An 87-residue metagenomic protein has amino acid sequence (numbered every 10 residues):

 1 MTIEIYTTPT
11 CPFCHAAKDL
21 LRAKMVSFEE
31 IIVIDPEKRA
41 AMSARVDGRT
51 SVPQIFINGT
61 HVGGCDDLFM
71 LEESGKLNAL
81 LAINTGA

Functional and structural regions predicted by a protein language model:
M1-E29: Local sequence-structure signature of Cys/Sec-based thiol-disulfide redox active-site neighborhoods
E4, E30, Q54, E72: Acidic-residue sensor for enzyme active/binding pockets
S27-F28, I83-G86: Bateman/CBS regulatory modules and CBS-like beta-alpha motifs in cytosolic regions of diverse proteins
S27-R39: Thiol-based oxidoreductase modules, predominantly thioredoxin-like and allied folds used for disulfide exchange
R39-A41, S74: Short Asp/Glu-rich motifs
M42-V46: Short amphipathic alpha-helix with an adjacent loop that forms part of the alpha/beta core around
D47-F56, D66: Structural micro-motif
I57-N84: Non-catalytic, surface beta->alpha helical segment in thiol-disulfide oxidoreductase systems
